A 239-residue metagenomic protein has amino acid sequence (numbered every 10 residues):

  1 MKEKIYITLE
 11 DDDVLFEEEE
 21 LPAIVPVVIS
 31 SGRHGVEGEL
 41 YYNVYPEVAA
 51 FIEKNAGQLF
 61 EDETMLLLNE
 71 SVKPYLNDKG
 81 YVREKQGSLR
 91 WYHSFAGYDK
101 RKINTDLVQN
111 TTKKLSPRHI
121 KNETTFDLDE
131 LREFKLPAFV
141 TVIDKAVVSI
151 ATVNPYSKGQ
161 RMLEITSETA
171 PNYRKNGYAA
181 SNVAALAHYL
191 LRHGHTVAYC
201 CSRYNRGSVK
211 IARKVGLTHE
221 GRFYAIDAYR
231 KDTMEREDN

Functional and structural regions predicted by a protein language model:
M1-S116: Acyl-donor-binding surface of acyltransferase catalytic domains
E84-S94, T218-T233: Conserved catalytic-core motifs of GNAT/GCN5-like acyltransferases
T105-T141: Internal catalytic-core helix/loop-beta-alpha segment that presents or stabilizes conserved functional determinants
E130-M162, T166-E168: A conserved beta-strand-loop-helix scaffold within acyl/acetyltransferase catalytic domains
S157, P171, C201-Y204: Structured beta->alpha junctions
I165, V197-Y199: Hydrophobic faces of well-ordered beta-strands that scaffold small-molecule active sites in alpha/beta enzyme cores
T169, K175-R192, K210-K214: Conserved acetyl-CoA-binding loop-helix of GNAT-fold acetyltransferases
Y199-R213, T218, D227-R230: Conserved beta-strand-loop-alpha-helix junction that forms the acyl-donor binding cleft
